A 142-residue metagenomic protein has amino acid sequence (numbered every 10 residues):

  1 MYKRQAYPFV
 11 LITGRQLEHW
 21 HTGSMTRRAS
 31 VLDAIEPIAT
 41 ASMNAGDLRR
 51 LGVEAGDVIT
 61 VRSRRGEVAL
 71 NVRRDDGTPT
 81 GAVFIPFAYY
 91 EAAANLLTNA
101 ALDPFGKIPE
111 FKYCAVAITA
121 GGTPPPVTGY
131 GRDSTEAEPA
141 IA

Functional and structural regions predicted by a protein language model:
M1-Y2: Short, small-residue-biased leader/transition segments that mark boundaries at the very start of proteins
Q5-A6: Mature, well-folded catalytic/scaffold domains that follow N-terminal targeting or propeptide regions
G14-E18: Glycine/proline-enriched, intrinsically flexible loops and inter-domain linkers
T22, T26-S42, G46-A142: Long, contiguous, secondary-structure-rich segments that constitute the structural scaffold of globular domains
